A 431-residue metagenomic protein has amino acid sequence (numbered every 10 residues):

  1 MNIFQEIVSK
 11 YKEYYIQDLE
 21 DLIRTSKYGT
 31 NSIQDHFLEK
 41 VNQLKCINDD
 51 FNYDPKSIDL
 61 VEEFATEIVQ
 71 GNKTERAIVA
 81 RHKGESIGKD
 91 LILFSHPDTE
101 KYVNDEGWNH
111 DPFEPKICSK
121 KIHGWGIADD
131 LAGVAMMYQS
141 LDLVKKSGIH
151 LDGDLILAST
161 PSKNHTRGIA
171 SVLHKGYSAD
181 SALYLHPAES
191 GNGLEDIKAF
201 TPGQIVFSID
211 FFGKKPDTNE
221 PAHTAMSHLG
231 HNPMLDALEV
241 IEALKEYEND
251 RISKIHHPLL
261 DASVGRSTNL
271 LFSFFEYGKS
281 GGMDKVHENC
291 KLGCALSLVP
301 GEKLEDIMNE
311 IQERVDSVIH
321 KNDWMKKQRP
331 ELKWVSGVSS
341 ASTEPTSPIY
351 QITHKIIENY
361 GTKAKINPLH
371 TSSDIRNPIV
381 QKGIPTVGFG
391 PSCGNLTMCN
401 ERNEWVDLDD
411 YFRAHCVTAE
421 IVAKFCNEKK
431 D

Functional and structural regions predicted by a protein language model:
N2-D105, N289-A295, I307-E310, D410: N-terminal helical capping/dimerization or prosegment-like subdomains of hydrolases acting on amide or phosphate bonds
I7, D210-F212, P216-D217, Y360-E428: Zn-dependent metallopeptidase/amidohydrolase metal-coordination segment
R24, L259-A262, S273-F275, A295-V299 (+3 more regions): A short beta-alpha structural unit
N72-T74, I78, I87-I156, R402 (+1 more regions): Active-site metal-coordination/substrate-binding segment of hydrolases, especially metallo-dependent peptidases
Y102-I117, P202-G213, K355: Acidic-glycine-rich active-site phosphate/pyrophosphate-binding loop
I122-F200, C426, K430-D431: Acidic/histidine-rich catalytic neighborhood of metal-dependent amide-processing enzymes
A199, T218-V286, P300-R329: Acidic-enriched catalytic cores of C-N bond-cleaving enzymes acting on peptides and small amides
E239-N249, S339-V387: Active-site-adjacent substrate-binding region of metalloamidase/peptidase-like peptide-processing proteins
